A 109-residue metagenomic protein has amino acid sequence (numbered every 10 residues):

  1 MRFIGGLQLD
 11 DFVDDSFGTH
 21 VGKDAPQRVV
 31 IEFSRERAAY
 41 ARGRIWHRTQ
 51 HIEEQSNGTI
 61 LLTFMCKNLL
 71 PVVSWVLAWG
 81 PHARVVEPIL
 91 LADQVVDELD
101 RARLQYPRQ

Functional and structural regions predicted by a protein language model:
M1-P71: Surface-exposed, charged, gly/pro-rich loop-and-adjacent secondary-structure segments at domain edges
L62-Q109: Generic C-terminus detector
